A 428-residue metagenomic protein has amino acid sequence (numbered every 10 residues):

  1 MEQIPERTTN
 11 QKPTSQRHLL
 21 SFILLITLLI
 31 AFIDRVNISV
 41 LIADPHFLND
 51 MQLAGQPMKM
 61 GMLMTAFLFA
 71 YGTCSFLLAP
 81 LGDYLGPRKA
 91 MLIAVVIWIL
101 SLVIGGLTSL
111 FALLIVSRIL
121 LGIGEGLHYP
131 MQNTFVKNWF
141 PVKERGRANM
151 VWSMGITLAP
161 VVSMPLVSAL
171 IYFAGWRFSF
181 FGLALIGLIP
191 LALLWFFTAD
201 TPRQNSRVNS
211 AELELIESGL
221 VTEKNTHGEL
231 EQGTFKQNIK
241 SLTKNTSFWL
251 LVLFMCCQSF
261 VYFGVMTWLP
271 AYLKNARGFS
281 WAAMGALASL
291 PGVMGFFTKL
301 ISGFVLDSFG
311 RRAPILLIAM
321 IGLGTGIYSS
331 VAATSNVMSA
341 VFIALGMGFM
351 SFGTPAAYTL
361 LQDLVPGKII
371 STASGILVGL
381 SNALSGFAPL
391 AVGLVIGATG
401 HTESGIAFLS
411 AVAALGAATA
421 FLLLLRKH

Functional and structural regions predicted by a protein language model:
S39-V40, N238-L300, T354, Y358 (+1 more regions): Extracytoplasmic gate region of multi-pass secondary transporters
L41-T73: Extracellular/periplasmic helix-loop-helix junction of adjacent transmembrane segments in MFS-like secondary
T73-L110: Conserved MFS/SLC helix-loop-helix module at the cytosolic interface between two early adjacent transmembrane helices
C74-G86, T298-G310, I396-G397: Helix-to-loop junctions at the C-terminal end of transmembrane segments in multipass secondary transporters
Y84-V95, D307-M320: Cytoplasmic membrane-interface "Motif A"-like loop-to-helix N-cap segments of 12-TM Major Facilitator Superfamily
G86, L107-L113, G124, P141 (+4 more regions): Helix-breaking motifs and short loop linkers at transmembrane-helix boundaries and internal kinks in secondary membrane
S117-T157: Cytoplasmic helix-loop-helix junction between adjacent transmembrane helices in 12-TM secondary transporters
R312-L360: C-terminal transmembrane helical hairpin of 12-TM major facilitator-type secondary transporters
